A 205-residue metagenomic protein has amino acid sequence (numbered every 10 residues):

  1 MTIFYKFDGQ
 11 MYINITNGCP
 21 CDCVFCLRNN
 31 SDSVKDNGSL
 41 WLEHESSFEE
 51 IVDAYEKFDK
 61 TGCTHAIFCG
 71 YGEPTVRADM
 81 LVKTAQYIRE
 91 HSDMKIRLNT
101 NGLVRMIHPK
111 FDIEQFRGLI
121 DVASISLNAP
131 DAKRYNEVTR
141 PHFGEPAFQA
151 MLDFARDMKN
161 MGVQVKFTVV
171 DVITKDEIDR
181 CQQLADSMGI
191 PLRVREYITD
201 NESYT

Functional and structural regions predicted by a protein language model:
M1-S47: Canonical Radical SAM [4Fe-4S] cluster-binding loop centered on the CxxxCxxC motif and its immediate flanking residues
Y5-F7, F58-T61, R117-G118: Flexible, charged surface loops at secondary-structure boundaries
I13, A66-F68, Y135: Generic structural signal for conserved hydrophobic packing positions in ordered secondary structure
N29-I67, D79: Conserved alpha-helical substructure of the radical SAM core
P74-Y204: Conserved AdoMet/S-adenosylmethionine-binding subsite of the radical SAM
